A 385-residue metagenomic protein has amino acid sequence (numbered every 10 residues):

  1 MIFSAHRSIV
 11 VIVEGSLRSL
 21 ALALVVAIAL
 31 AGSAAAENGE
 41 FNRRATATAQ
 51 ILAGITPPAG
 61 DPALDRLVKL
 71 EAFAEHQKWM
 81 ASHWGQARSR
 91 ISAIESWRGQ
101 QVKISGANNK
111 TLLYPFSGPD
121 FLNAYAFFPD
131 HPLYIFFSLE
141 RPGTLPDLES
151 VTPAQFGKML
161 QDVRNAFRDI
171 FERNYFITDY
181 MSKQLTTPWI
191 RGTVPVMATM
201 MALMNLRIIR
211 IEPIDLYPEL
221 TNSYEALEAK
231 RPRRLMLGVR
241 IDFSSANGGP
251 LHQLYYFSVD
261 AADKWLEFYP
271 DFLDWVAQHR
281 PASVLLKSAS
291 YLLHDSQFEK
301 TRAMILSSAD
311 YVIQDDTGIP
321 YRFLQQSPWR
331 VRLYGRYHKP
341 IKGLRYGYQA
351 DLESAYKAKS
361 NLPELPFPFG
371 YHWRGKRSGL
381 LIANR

Functional and structural regions predicted by a protein language model:
M1-H6, V26-A29, D169, I190-A198 (+2 more regions): Composition-driven recognition of long, C-terminal low-complexity regions enriched in serine/threonine
M1-L17: N-terminal secretory signal peptides that target proteins for export/translocation
S16-A29: Bacterial N-terminal signal peptides
G32-A36: Sec/Tat signal peptide C-region and signal peptidase I cleavage site
E37-R168, L251-R385: Non-globular targeting/processing and membrane-anchoring segments
S117-F128, I135-F137, R173-A198: Short, thiol/selenol-centered motifs that function as redox-active sites or metal-ligating centers
Y134-L185, I208-L227: Thiol-based oxidoreductase modules, predominantly thioredoxin-like and allied folds used for disulfide exchange
A202-L273: Active-site/pore-lining binding-face segments in mid-to-C-terminal subdomains
